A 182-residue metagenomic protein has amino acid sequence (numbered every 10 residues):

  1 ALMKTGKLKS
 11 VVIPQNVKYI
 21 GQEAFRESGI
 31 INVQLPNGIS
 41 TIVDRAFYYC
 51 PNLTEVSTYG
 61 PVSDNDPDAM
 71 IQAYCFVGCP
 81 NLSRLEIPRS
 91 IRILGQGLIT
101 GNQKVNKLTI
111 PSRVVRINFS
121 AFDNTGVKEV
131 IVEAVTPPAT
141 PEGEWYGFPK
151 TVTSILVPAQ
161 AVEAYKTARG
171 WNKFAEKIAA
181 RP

Functional and structural regions predicted by a protein language model:
A1, G21-A24, V43-Y48, A73-C75 (+3 more regions): Consensus positions within tandem repeat domains that build extended binding/scaffold surfaces
T5-Y19, S28-T41, C50-M70, C79-I93 (+4 more regions): Structural signature of tandem-repeat unit edges
E23, R45, D68, Q72 (+4 more regions): Residue-level detector of intrinsically disordered, flexible termini and proteolytic processing junctions
G143-F148, E163-F174: Short, aromatic/basic amphipathic alpha-helical patches
